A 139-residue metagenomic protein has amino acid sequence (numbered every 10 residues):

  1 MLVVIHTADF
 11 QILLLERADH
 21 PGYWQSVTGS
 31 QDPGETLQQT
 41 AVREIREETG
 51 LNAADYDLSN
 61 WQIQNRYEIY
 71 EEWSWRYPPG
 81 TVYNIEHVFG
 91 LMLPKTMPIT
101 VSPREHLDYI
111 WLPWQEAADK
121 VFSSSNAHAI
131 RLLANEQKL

Functional and structural regions predicted by a protein language model:
M1-I12, P33: Conserved N-terminal beta-strand and adjoining loop/helix that marks the start of the Nudix/MutT-like hydrolase domain
I12, Y23, Y109-I110: A residue-level structural signature of the nucleotidyltransferase/glycosyltransferase Rossmann-like core
A18-P21: Short connector loops/turns at beta-strand edges and beta->alpha or beta->beta junctions
Q25-T28: A short gly/proline-enriched turn/hairpin at secondary-structure junctions
Q31-S124: Unchanged
A129-L133: A small-molecule sensor/coupling module
N135-L139: Generic C-terminal helix-cap and adjacent flexible tail
